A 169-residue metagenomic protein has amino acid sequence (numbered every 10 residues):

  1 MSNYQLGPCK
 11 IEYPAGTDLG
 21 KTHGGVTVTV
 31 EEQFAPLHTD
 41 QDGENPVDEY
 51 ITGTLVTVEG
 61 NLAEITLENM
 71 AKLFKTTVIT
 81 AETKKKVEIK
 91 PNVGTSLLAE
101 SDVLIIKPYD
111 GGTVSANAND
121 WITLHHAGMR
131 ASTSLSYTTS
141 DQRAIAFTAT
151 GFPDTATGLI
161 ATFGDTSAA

Functional and structural regions predicted by a protein language model:
M1-A169: Signature of extracytoplasmic/envelope-associated structural regions
